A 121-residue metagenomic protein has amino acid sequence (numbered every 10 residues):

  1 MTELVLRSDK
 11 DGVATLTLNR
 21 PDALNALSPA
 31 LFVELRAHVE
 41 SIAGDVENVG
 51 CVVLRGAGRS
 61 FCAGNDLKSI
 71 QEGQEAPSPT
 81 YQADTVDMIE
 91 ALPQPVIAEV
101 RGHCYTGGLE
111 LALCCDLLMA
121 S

Functional and structural regions predicted by a protein language model:
M1-A57: Conserved CoA-thioester-binding segment of acyl-CoA-metabolizing enzymes
L16, L54, D66, L111-L113: Hydrophobic/aromatic residues within transmembrane alpha-helices of multi-pass small-molecule transporters
N19, N65, R101: Histidine-centered beta-alpha loop that forms part of the nucleotide-sugar donor binding/catalytic region in diverse
A26-P29, A63, E72, C114: Phosphate-coordinating loops and pocket residues in cytosolic domains that bind phosphorylated ligands
L31-L35, Y81, L111: Hydrophobic alpha-helical membrane-association signature
N48, G56-M88, C104: Glycine- (often His-adjacent) and acidic-residue-rich active-site loop that binds/positions the CoA thioester
M88-S121: Glycine-rich beta-to-alpha active-site loop
